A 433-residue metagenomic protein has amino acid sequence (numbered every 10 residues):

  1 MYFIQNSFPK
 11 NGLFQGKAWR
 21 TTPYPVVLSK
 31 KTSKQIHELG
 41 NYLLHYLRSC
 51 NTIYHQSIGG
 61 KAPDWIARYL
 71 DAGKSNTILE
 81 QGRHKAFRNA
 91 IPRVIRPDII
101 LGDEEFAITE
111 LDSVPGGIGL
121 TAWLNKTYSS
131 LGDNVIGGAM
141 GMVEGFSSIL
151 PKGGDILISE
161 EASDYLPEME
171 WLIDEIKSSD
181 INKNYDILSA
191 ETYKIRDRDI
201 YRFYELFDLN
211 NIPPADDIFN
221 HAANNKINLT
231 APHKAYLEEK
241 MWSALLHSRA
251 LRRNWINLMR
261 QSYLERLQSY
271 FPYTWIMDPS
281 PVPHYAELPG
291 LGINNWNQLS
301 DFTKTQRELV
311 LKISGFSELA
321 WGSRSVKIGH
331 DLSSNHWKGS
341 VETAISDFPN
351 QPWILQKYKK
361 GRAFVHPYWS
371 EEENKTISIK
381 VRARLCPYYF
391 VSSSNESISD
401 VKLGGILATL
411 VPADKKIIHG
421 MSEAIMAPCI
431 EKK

Functional and structural regions predicted by a protein language model:
M1-K433: Preference for protein termini
